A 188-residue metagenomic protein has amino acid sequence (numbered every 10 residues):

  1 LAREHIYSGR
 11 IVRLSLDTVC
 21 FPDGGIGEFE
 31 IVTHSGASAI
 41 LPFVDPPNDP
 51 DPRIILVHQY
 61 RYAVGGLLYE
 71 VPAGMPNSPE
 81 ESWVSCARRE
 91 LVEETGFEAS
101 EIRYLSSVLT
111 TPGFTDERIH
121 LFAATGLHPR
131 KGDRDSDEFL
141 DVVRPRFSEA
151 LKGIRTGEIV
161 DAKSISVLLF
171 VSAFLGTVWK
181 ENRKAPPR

Functional and structural regions predicted by a protein language model:
L1-A2, L67, P112-T115, H120 (+1 more regions): Nudix hydrolase/Nudix homology domain
A2-L41, P46: Acidic, metal-coordinating catalytic segment for phosphate/diphosphate chemistry, firing primarily on the Nudix
H5-G9, Y62, V108-R118: Acidic pyrophosphate-coordinating catalytic loop
L16-D23, T111-R130: Active-site-adjacent beta-strand/loop module that shapes the phosphate/pyrophosphate-binding cleft
D23, V44-N48, Y60, A124-P129 (+2 more regions): Short loop segments at secondary-structure junctions
F29-S35, V44, D49-R89, S106: Conserved Nudix-box catalytic region and its N-terminal flanking loop in Nudix hydrolases and closely related
E70-Y104, F122, S136-D137, R146: The catalytic Nudix box helix
